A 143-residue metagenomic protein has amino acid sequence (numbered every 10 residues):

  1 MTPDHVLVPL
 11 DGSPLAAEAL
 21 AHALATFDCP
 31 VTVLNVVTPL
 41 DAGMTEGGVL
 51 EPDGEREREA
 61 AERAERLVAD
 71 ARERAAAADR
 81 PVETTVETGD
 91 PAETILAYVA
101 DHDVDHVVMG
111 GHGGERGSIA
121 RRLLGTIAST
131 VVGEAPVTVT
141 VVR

Functional and structural regions predicted by a protein language model:
T2-L50: Small/aliphatic-rich secondary-structure junction motif
L7, T32, E83-T85, T140: A structural signal for isolated positions on well-ordered beta-strands in alpha/beta enzyme cores
T26-F27, I127, E134-P136: Short, structured coil segments at secondary-structure junctions
N35-V36, H106, G110-H112, R143: Short secondary-structure boundary segments
P52-R66: A short acidic, glycine-rich active-site loop that binds or catalyzes chemistry on phosphate/adenosine moieties
E73-V107, E134: Structural beta-alpha unit
M109-T130: Glycine-rich, Arg-bearing micro-motifs that act as flexible, cationic patches
V132-R143: Short, flexible loop segments at boundaries between secondary-structure elements
